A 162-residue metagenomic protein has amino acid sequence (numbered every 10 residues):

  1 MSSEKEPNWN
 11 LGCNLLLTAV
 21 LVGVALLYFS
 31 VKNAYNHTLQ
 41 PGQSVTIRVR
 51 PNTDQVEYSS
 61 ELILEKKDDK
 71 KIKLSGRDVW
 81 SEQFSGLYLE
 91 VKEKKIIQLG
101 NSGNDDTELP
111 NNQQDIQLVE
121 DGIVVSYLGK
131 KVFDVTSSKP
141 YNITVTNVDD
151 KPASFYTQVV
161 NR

Functional and structural regions predicted by a protein language model:
E4-R162: Acidic, Ser/Thr/Pro
